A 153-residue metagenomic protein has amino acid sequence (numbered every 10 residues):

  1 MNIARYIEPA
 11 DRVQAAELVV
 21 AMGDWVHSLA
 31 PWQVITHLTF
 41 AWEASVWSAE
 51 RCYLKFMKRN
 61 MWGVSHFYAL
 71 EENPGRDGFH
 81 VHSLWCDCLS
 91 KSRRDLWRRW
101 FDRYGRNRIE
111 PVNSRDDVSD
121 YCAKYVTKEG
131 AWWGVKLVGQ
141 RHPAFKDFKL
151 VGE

Functional and structural regions predicted by a protein language model:
M1-F79, D87-E153: Right-hand nucleic-acid polymerase module
